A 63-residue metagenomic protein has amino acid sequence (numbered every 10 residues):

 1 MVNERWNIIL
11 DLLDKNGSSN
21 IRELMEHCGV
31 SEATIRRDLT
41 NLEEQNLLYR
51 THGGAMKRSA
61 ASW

Functional and structural regions predicted by a protein language model:
V2-R22, E26-H27, E32-A33, R37-W63: HTH-adjacent hinge/linker in prokaryotic transcriptional regulators
